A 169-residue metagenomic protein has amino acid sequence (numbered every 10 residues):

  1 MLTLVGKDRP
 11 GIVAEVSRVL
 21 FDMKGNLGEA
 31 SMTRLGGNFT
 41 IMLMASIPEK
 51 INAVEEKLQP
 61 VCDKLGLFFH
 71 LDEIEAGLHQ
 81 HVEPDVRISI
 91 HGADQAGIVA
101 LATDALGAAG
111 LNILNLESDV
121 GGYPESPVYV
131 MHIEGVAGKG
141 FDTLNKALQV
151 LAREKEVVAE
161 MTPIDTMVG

Functional and structural regions predicted by a protein language model:
M1-G169: A conserved regulatory-domain signal marking ACT and ACT-like small-molecule sensing domains and adjacent regulatory
